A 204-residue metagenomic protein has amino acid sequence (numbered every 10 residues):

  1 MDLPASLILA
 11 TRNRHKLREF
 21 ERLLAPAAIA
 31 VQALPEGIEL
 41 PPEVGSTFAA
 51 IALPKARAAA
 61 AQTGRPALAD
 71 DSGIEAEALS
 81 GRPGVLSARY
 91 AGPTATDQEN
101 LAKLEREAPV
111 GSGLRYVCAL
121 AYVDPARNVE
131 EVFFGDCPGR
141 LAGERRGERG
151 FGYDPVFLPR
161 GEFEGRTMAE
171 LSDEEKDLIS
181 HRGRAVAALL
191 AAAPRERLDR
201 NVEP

Functional and structural regions predicted by a protein language model:
D2-I8, R14-P204: Anionic-ligand binding patches
